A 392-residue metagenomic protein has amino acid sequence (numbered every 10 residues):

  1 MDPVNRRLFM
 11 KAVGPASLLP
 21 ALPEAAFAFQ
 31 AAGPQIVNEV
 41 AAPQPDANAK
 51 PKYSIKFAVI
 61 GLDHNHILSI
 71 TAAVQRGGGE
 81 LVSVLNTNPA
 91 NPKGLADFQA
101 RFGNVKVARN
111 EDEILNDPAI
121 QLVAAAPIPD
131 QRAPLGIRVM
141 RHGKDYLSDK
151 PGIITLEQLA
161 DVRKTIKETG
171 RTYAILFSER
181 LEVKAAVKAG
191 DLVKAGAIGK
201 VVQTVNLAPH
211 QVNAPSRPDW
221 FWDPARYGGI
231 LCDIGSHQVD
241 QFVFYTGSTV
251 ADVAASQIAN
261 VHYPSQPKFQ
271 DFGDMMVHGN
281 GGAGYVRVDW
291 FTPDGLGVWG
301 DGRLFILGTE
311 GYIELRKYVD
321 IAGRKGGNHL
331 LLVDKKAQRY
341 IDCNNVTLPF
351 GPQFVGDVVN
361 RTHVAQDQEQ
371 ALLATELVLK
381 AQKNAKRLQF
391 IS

Functional and structural regions predicted by a protein language model:
M1-S17: N-terminal secretory signal peptides and thylakoid transit peptides that target proteins across membranes
A12-L22, F27-P51, L122-A124, Q353-S392: C-terminal helix-rich "cap/oligomerization" subdomain common to oxidoreductases
A28-R101: N-terminal Rossmann-like dinucleotide-binding module
I36-A47, D240-D320, F350-R361: Contiguous beta-strand/loop segments that form the cofactor/metal-binding neighborhood of enzyme cores
S69, L176-K184, S216-D252, F269-D271 (+1 more regions): Mid-domain beta-loop-alpha active-site segment that forms a flexible, acidic cofactor/metal-binding surface
N91, V105-T165: Beta-loop-alpha module in the N-terminal Rossmann-like domain of NAD(P)-dependent dehydrogenases, especially those
I153-P215: A contiguous active-site-proximal alpha/beta segment in oxidoreductase catalytic domains
L176-E179, A195-S216, I230, I234-Q238 (+2 more regions): NAD(P)-dependent dehydrogenases' Rossmann-like dinucleotide-binding region
